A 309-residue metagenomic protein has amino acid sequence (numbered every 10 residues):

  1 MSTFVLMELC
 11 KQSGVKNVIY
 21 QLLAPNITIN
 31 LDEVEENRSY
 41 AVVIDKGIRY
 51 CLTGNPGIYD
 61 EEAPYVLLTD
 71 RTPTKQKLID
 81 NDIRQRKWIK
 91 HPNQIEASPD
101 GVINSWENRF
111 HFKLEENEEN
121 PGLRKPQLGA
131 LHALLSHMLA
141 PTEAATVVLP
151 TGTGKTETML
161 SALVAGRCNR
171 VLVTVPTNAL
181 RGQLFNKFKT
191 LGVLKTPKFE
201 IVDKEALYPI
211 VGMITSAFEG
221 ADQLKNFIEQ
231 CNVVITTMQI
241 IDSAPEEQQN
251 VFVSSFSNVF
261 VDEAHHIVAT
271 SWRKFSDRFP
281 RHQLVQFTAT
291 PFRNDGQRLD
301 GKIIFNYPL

Functional and structural regions predicted by a protein language model:
S2-V148, E157-N169, N186, L194 (+2 more regions): ATP-dependent helicase/translocase motor core
P150, P176: P-loop (Walker A) phosphate-binding loop of NTP-binding proteins
G154: Conserved glycine(s) of the Walker
T177, T236-I240, E263, F287-P291: A short beta-strand-to-loop transition that corresponds to the Sensor-1 phosphate-sensing loop of AAA+ P-loop ATPases
A179-F218: Conserved helix-turn-beta segment of the N-terminal RecA-like "Helicase ATP-binding" lobe in SF1/SF2 helicases
R181-Q183, S243-A244, R293-R298: Switch/connector loops and helix/strand junctions flanking conserved nucleotide-binding motifs in nucleotide-processing
S216-V259, H266-K274: Conserved RecA-like ASCE ATPase "motif II neighborhood" in helicase/translocase motors
N258, H266-L309: Post-DEXD/H (motif II) to motif III coupling segment of the RecA-like Helicase ATP-binding lobe
